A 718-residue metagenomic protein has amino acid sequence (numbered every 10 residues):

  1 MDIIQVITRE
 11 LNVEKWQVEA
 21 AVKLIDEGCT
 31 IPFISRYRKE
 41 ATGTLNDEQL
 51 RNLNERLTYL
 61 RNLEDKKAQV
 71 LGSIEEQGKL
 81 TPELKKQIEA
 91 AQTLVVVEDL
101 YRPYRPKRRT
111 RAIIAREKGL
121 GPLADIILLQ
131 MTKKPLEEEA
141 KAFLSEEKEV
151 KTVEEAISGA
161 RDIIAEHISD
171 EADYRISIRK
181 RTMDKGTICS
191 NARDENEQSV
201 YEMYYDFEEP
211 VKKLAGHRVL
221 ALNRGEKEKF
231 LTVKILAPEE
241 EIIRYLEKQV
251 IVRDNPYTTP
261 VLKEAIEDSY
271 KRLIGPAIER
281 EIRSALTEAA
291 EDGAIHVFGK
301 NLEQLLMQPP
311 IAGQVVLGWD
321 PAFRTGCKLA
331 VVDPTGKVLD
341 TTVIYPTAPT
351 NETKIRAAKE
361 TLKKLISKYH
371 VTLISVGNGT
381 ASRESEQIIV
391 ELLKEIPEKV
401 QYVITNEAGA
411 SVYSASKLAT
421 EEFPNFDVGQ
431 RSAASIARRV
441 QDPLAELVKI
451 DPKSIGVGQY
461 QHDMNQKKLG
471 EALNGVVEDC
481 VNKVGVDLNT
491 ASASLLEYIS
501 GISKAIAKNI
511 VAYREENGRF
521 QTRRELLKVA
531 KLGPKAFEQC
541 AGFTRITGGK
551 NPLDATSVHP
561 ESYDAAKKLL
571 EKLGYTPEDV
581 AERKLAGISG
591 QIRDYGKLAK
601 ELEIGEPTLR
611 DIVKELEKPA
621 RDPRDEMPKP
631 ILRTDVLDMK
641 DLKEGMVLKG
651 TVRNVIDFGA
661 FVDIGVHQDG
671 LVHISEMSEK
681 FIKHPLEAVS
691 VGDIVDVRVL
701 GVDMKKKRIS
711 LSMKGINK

Functional and structural regions predicted by a protein language model:
K23-D26, P103, I114-E117, A221-G225 (+14 more regions): Replace "in large, NTP-powered and nucleic-acid-processing enzymes" with "in large, NTP-powered factors and other
T30-I31, N46-I113, K118-E147, K483-E626 (+4 more regions): Accessory alpha-helical DNA-binding modules that contact the DNA backbone or grooves
Y37-K39, L128, P238, P321 (+11 more regions): Short, ordered loop/turn segments at secondary-structure junctions
Q49-N52, Y59, L63-G318, A322-N425 (+1 more regions): Duplex nucleic acid-engaging cores and interfaces of nucleic-acid transaction enzymes
V96, V403, G409, S414-V484 (+1 more regions): Long, charge-rich intrinsically disordered scaffolds of nucleic-acid metabolism proteins
E139-V153, F207-E208, I243-Y270, I274 (+3 more regions): Low-complexity, acidic/Ser/Thr- and charged residue-rich accessory regions of DNA metabolism proteins
K180-T187, W319-F323, G379-E384, T405-V412 (+5 more regions): A glycine-rich phosphate-binding loop feature that marks nucleotide/adenosyl-phosphate handling sites
E281-G299, S454-G485, A599-E644: Long, charged amphipathic helices and adjacent flexible linkers at domain junctions
